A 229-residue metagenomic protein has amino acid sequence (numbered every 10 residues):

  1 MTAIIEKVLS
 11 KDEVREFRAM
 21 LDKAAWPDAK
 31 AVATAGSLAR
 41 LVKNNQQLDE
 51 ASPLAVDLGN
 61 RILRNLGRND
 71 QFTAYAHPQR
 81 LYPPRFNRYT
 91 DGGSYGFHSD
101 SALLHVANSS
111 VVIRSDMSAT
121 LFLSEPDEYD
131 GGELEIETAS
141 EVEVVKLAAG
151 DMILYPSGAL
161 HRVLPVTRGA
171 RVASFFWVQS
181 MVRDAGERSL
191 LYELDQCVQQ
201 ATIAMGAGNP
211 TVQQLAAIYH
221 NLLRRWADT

Functional and structural regions predicted by a protein language model:
M1-R85, L190-T229: Non-heme Fe(II)/2-oxoglutarate
D70-S174, V178-E187, L191-Y192: Catalytic core of non-heme Fe(II) oxygenases with the double-stranded beta-helix
